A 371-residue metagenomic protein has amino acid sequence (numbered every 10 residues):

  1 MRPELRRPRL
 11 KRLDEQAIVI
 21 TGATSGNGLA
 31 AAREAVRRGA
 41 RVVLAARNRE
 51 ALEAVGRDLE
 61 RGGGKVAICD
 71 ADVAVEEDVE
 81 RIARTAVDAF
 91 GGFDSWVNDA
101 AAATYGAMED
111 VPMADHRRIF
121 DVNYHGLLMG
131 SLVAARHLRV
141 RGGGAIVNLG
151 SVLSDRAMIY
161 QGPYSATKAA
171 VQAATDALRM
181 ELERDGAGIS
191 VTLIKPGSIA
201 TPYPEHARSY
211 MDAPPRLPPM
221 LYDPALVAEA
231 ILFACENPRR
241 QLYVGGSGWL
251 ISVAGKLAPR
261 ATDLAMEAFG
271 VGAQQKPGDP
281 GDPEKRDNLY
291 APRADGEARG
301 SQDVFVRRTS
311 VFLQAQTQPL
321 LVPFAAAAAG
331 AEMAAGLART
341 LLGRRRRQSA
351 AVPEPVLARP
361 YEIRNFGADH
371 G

Functional and structural regions predicted by a protein language model:
T24-G26: Conserved glycine-rich cofactor-binding loop
A40-A54: Conserved glycine-rich Rossmann-like NAD(P)H-binding loop of the short-chain dehydrogenase/reductase
A71-R81, M113: The beta1-alpha1 cofactor-binding region of Rossmann-like NAD(H)/NADP(H)-dependent oxidoreductases
A107-M108, D115-R117, A325: Substrate-binding pocket helix/loop in short-chain dehydrogenase/reductase
S131, T167: Active-site helix of classical SDR
S151: Residue(s) in the substrate-gating loop at a strand-loop-helix junction that position the organic substrate next
R184-P280: SDR active-site lid
